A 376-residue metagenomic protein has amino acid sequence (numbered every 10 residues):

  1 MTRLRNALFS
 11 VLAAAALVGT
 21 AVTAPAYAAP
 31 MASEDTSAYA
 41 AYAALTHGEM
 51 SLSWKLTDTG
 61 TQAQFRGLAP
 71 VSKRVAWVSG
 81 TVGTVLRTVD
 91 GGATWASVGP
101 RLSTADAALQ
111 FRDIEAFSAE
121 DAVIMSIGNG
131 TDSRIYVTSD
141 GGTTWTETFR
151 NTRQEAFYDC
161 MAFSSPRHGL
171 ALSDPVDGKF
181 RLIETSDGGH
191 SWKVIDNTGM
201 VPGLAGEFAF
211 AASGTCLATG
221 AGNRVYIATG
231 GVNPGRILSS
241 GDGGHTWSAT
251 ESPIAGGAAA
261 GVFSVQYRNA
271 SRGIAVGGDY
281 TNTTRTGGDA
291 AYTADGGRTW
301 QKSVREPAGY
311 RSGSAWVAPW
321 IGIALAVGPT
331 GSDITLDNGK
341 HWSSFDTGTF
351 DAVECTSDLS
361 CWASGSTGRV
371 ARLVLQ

Functional and structural regions predicted by a protein language model:
T2-A28: Secretory targeting and sorting signals
N6, E34-D35, E49: Intrinsically disordered, low-complexity polyampholyte segments enriched for Lys and acidic residues
G19-A44: C-terminal region of N-terminal signal peptides and the immediate post-cleavage residues of exported proteins
Y39-Q376: Residue-level hotspots at or immediately adjacent to binding/recognition sites across diverse folds
